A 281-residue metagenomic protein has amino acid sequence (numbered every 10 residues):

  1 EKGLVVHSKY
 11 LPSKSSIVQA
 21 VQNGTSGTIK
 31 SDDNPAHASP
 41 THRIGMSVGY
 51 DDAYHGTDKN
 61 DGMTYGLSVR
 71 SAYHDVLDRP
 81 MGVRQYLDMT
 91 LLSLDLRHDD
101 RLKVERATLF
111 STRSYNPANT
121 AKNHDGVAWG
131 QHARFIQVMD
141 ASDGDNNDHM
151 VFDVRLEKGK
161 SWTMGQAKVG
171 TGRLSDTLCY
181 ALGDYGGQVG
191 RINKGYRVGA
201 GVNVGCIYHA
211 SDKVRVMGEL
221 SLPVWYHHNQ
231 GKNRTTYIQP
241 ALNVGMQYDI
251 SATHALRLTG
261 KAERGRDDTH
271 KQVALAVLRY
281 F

Functional and structural regions predicted by a protein language model:
E1-Y86: Outer-membrane beta-barrel initiation region
S8, Y73, P80-S93, N119-R134: Phosphate/adenylate-binding glycine loop and adjacent helical scaffold
H42-M46, L87-L92, D125-Q131, G172-G183 (+5 more regions): Transmembrane beta-strands of outer-membrane beta-barrel proteins
V48-Y54, Y73-D75, L91-D100, R113 (+7 more regions): Transmembrane beta-strands of outer-membrane beta-barrel pores
D61-Y65, R101-A107, N146-V154, K194-A200 (+2 more regions): Residues that define the transmembrane beta-barrel architecture of outer-membrane proteins
L67, V244-D249, T269-F281: Outer-membrane beta-barrel "beta-signal"
H74-R84, Y115-H124, W162-V169, L178 (+2 more regions): Repeated loop/turn-to-beta-strand initiation elements of outer-membrane beta-barrel proteins
H149-N229: Detector for outer-membrane/organellar transmembrane beta-barrel domains, recognizing the amphipathic beta-strand
